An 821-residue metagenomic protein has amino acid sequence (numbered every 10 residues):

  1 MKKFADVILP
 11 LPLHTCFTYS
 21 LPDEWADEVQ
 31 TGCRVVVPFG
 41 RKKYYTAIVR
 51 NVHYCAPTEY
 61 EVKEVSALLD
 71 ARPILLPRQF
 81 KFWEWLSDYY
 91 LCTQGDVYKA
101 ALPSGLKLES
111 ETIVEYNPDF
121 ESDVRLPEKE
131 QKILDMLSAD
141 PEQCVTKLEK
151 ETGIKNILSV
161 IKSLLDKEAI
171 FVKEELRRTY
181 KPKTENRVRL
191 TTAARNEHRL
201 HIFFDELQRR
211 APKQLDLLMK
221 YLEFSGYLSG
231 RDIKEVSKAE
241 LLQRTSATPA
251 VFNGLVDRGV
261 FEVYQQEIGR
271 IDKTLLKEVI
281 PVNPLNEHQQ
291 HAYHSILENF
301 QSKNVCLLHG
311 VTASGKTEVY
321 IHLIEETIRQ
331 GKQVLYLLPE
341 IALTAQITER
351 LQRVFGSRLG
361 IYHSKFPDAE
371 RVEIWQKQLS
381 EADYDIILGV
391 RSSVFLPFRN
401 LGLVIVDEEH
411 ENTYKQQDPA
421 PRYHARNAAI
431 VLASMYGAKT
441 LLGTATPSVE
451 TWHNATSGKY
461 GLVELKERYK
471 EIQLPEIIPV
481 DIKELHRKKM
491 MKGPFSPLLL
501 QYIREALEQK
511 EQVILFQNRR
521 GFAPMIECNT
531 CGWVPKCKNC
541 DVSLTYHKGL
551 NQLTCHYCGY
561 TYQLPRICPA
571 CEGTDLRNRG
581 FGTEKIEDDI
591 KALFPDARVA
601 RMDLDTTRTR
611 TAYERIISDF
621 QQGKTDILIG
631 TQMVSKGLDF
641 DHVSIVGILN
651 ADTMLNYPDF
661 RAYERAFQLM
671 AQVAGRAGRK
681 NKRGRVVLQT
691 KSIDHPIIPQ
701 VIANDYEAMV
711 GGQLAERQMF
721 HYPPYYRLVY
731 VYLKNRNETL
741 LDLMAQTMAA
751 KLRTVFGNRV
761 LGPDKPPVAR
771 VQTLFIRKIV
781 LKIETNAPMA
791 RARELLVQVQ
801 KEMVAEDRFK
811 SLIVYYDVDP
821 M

Functional and structural regions predicted by a protein language model:
M1-I387, S393-T444, T456-I472, V755 (+1 more regions): Accessory, non-ATPase domains that flank or precede helicase/AAA+ motor cores in DNA-metabolism machines
P10, P22, K734-R736, K782-E784: Solvent-exposed residues in well-ordered beta-strands and their adjoining turns, especially edge/terminal strands
T15-F17, S237, R727-V729, F775-R777: Short amphipathic alpha-helical segments
F39, A56-V62, S66-R72, G647 (+2 more regions): Solvent-exposed, membrane-proximal periplasmic/extracellular interface segments of envelope transport and secretion
I280-N286, Q290-H294, S302-D742, A750-K751 (+3 more regions): Inter-lobe coupling/hinge segments of SF2-like helicase ATPases
F594-A597, L752-V760, A805-F809: Short secondary-structure junctions
A750, T754-F775, V814: A carboxyl-terminal module marker
